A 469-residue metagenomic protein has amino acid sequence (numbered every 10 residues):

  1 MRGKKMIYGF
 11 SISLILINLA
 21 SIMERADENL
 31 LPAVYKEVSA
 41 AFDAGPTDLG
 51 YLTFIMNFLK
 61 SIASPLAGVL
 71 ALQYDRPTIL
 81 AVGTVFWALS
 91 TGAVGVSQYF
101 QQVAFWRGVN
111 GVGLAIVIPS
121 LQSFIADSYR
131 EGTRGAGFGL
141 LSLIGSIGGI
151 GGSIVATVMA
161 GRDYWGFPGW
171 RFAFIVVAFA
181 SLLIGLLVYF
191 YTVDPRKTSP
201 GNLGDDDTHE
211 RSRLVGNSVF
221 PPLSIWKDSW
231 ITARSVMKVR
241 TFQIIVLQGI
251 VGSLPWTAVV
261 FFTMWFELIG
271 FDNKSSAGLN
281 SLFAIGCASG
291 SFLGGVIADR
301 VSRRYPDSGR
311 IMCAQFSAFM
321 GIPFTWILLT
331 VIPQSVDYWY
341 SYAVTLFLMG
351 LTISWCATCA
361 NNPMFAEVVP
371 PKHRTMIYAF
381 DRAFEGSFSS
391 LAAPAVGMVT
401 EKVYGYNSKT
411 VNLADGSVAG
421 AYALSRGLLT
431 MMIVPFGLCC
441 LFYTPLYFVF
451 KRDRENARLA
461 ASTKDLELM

Functional and structural regions predicted by a protein language model:
N29, N57-P65, A115, G149-I150 (+2 more regions): Residue-level signature of mid-helix packing/kink "hotspots" within the transmembrane helices of 12-pass Major
L31-P32, R234, K238-F292, S354-N362 (+1 more regions): Extracytoplasmic gate region of multi-pass secondary transporters
D43, D75, V96-Q102, G113 (+2 more regions): Helix-breaking motifs and short loop linkers at transmembrane-helix boundaries and internal kinks in secondary membrane
I62-Q101: Conserved MFS/SLC helix-loop-helix module at the cytosolic interface between two early adjacent transmembrane helices
T78-G92, S308-W326: Structural signature of the two symmetry-related core transmembrane helices
W106-S146: Cytoplasmic helix-loop-helix junction between adjacent transmembrane helices in 12-TM secondary transporters
L141-D194: Helix-loop-helix hairpin linking two adjacent transmembrane segments in secondary transporters
I311-A360: C-terminal transmembrane helical hairpin of 12-TM major facilitator-type secondary transporters
